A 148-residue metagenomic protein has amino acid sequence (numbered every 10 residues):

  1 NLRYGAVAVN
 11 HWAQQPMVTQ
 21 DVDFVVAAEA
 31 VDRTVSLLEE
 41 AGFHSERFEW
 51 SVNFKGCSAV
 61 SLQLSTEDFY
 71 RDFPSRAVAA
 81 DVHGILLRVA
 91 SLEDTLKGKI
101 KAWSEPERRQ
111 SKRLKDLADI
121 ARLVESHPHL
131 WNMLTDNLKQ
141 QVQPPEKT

Functional and structural regions predicted by a protein language model:
N1-T148: Compositionally biased terminal segments of proteins
